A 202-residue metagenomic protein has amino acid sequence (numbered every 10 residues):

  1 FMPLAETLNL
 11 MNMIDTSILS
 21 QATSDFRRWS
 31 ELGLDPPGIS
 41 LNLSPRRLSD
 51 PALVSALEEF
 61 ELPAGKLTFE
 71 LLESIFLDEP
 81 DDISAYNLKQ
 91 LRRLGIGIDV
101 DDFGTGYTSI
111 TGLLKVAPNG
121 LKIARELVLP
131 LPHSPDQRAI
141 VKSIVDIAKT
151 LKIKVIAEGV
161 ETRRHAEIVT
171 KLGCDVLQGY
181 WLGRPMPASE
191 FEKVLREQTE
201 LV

Functional and structural regions predicted by a protein language model:
F1: Conserved, function-defining core regions and hallmark residues within catalytic/recognition domains
L4-A5, I18-F26, L53-L57, N87 (+3 more regions): Structural preference for long, well-ordered alpha-helical segments in enzyme cores
A5-N9, L94: A conserved signal-transducing helical linker
L10-I83, G159: Catalytic core of bacterial c-di-GMP phosphodiesterases, primarily the EAL and HD-GYP domains, capturing alpha-helical
L41, I144-A148: Ligand-binding cleft/hinge of the Venus flytrap
A56-P132, I147, L151-P185: The catalytic core of metal-dependent phosphodiesterases that act on cyclic dinucleotides
P135-R138: Active-site-adjacent beta->alpha loops and helix N-cap segments on the catalytic face of soluble alpha/beta enzymes
T170, M186-V202: C-terminal helical cap(s) of enzyme catalytic domains, especially alpha/beta-barrels
